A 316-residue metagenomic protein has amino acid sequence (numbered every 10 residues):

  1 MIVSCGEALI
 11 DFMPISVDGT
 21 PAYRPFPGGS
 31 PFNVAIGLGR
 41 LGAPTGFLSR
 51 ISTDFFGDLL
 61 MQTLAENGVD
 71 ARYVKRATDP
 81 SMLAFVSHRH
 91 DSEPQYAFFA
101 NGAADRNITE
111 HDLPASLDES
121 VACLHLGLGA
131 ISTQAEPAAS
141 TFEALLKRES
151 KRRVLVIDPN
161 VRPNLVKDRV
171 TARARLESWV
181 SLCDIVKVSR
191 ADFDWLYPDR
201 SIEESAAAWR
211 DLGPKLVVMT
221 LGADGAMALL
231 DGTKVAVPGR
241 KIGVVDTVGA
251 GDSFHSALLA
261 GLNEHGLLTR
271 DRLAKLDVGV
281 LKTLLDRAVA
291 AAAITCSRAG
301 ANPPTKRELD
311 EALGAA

Functional and structural regions predicted by a protein language model:
M1-D70, A299: Glycine-rich phosphate/adenosyl-contacting loop at the front of the ribokinase-like
V3, P198-A316: Conserved phosphate-binding/catalytic region of the ribokinase-like
S4-C5, Y73, V156-I157, K187-V188 (+1 more regions): General beta-strand structural signal in soluble alpha/beta enzymes
I10, P14, T53, V161-P163 (+3 more regions): Short, glycine/acidic-enriched loop or turn micro-motifs at the edges of active sites
I36, L83-S87, G225-A228: Short beta-strand scaffold segments in enzyme catalytic cores
P44-G129, L155, E311-A316: Conserved N-terminal subdomain of the carbohydrate kinase-like
M82, A104, L128-S132, A292 (+1 more regions): Glycine-rich phosphate/pyrophosphate-binding beta-alpha loops
C123, L128-A207, P214, D224-G225: Conserved beta-alpha-beta core of the PfkB/ribokinase-like small-molecule kinase fold
